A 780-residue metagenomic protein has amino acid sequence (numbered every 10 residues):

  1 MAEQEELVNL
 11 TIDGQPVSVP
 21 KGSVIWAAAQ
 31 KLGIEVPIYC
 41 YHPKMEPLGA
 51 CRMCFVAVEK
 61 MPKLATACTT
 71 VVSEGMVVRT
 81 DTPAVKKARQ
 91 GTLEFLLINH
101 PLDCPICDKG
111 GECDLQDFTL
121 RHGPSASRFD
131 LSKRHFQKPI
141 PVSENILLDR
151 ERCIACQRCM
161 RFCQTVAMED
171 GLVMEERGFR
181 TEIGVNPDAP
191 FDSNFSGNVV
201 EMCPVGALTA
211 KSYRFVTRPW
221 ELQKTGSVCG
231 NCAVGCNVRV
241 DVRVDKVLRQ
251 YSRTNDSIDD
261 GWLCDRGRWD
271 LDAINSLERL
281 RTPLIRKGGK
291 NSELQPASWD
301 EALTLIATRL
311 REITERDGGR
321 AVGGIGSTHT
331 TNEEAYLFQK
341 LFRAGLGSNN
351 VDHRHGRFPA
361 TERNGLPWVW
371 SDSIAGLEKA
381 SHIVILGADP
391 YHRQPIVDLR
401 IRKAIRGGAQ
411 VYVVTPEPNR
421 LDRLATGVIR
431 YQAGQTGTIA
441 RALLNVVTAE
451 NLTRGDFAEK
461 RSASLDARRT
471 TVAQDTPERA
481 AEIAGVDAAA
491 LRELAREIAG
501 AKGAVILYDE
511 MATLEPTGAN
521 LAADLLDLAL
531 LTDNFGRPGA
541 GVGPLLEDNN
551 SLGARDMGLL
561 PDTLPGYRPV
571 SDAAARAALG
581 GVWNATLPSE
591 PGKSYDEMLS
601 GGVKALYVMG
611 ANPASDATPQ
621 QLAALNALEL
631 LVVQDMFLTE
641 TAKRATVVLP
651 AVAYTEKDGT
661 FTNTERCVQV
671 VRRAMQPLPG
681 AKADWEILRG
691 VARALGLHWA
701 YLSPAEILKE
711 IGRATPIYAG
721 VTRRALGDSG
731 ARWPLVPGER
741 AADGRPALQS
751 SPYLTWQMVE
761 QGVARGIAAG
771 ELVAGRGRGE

Functional and structural regions predicted by a protein language model:
E5-D13, T282-G288: Short, contiguous pre-domain boundary segments
V8-V77, P83-G91: N-terminal cofactor/phosphate-binding cores enriched in small/glycine residues, especially glycine-rich loops such as
L10-T11, E74-D81, I183-P187, K224 (+4 more regions): Short beta-alpha connecting loops at secondary-structure transitions that line or flank enzyme active sites
S23-A27, T331, S594, A683: Short, structural beta-strand-to-alpha-helix junction motif
R52-G230, V234-V238, R243-Q250: Fe-S ferredoxin-like electron-transfer domains and their immediately adjacent linker/connector regions across
L97, P101, D149, C156 (+8 more regions): Catalytic alpha/large subunits of respiratory electron-transfer oxidoreductases, centered on bis-MGD molybdoenzymes
E510-L514, R673-A681: A short glycine-threonine-serine/GTX helix/turn-capping micro-motif
Q676-R732: Long, C-terminal catalytic modules of enzymes
